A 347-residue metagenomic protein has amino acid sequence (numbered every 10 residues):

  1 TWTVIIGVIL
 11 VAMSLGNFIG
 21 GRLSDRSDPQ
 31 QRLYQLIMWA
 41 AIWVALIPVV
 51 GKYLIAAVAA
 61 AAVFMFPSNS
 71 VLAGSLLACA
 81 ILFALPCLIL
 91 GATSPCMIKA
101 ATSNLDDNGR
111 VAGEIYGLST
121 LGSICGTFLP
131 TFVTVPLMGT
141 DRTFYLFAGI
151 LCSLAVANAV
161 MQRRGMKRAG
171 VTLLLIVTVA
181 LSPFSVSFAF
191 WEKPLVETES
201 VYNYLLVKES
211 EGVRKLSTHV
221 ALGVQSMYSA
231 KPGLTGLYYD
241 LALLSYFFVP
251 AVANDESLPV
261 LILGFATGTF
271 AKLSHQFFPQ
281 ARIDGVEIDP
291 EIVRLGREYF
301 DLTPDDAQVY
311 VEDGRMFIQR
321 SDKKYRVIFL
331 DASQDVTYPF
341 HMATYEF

Functional and structural regions predicted by a protein language model:
T1-T198, E209-G212, T218-Q225, G233-G236 (+7 more regions): Alpha-helical transmembrane segments of multi-pass membrane proteins
Y204-L206: Short, surface-exposed charged micro-motifs
D240-S245: N-terminal post-signal-peptidase region of extra-cytosolic proteins
